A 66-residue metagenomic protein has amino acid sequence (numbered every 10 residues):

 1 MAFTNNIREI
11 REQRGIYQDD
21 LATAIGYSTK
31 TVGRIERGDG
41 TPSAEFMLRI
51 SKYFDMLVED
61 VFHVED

Functional and structural regions predicted by a protein language model:
M1-Q13: A short, Lys/Arg-rich alpha-helix, primarily the initiator
N5, G15-I16, P42-E45: Residue-level signal for the short linker/turn that defines the boundary of a DNA-recognition helix
E12, T23, K52: Alpha-helical residues within the helix-turn-helix
I16-G33: Short alpha-helical DNA-recognition segment
E45-D60: DNA major-groove recognition helix of helix-turn-helix/homeodomain DNA-binding modules
D60-D66: Short amphipathic recognition helices of helix-turn-helix/homeodomain-type DNA-binding modules
